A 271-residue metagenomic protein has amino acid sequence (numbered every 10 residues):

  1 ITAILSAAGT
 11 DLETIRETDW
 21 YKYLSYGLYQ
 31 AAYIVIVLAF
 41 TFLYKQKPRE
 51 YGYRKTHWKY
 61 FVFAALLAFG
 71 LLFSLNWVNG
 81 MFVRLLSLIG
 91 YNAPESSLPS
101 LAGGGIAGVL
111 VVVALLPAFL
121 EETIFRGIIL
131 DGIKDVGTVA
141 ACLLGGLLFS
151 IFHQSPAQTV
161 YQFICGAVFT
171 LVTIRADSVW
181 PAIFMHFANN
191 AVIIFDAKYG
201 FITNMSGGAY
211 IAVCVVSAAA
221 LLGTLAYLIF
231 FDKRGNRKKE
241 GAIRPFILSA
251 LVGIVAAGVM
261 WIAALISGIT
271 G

Functional and structural regions predicted by a protein language model:
I1, Y26-I34, F61-F73, L110 (+6 more regions): Alpha-helical transmembrane spans of integral membrane proteins, capturing the lipid-embedded, hydrophobic core of TM
I1-L43, Y210-A218: Alpha-helical transmembrane segments in multi-pass membrane proteins
I1-L5, G9, A32, I36-F40 (+7 more regions): Alpha-helical membrane-inserting segments
I4-Y21, R49-L120, I262-G271: Juxtamembrane helix-loop-helix connectors linking adjacent transmembrane helices in multi-pass membrane enzymes
I15-E17, A31-A32, F42-K45, Y91 (+4 more regions): Short hydrophobic/aromatic segments of transmembrane alpha-helices and their interfaces
V35-Q46, M81, A220-R234: Membrane-water interface of transmembrane alpha-helices
V37-T56, G145-H153: Cytoplasmic juxtamembrane interface segments
I106-I269: Transmembrane helix-loop-helix hairpins at the membrane interface of multi-pass integral membrane proteins
